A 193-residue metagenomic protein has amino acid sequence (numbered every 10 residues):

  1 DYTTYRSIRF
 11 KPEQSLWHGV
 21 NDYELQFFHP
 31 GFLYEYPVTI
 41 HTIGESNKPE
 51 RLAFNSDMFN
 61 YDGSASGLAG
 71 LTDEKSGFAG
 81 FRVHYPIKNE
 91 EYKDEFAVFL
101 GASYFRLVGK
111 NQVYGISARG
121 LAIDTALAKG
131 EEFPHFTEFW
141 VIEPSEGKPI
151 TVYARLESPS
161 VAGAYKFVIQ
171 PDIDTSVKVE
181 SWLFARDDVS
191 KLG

Functional and structural regions predicted by a protein language model:
D1-L127: Solvent-exposed N-terminal domain segments of exported/luminal and surface proteins
R6, H41, Y153, E180-W182 (+1 more regions): Short, well-ordered alpha-helical packing segments
R9-E13, S158-S160, L183-L192: A generic secondary-structure signal for well-formed alpha-helical elements
Y36, G77-A79, E146-I150, V161-G163 (+1 more regions): Residues at beta-strand starts and edge strands
G44, S56, A154-S158, P171 (+1 more regions): A mature extracytoplasmic/lumenal domain signature
E45-N47, E143-G147, P171-T175, D187: A short, structured loop/turn motif at beta-sheet edges
S117-P171: Extended, loop-rich substrate-binding clefts of extracytoplasmic carbohydrate-active enzymes
K166-G193: Acidic (Asp/Glu-rich), glycine- and aromatic
